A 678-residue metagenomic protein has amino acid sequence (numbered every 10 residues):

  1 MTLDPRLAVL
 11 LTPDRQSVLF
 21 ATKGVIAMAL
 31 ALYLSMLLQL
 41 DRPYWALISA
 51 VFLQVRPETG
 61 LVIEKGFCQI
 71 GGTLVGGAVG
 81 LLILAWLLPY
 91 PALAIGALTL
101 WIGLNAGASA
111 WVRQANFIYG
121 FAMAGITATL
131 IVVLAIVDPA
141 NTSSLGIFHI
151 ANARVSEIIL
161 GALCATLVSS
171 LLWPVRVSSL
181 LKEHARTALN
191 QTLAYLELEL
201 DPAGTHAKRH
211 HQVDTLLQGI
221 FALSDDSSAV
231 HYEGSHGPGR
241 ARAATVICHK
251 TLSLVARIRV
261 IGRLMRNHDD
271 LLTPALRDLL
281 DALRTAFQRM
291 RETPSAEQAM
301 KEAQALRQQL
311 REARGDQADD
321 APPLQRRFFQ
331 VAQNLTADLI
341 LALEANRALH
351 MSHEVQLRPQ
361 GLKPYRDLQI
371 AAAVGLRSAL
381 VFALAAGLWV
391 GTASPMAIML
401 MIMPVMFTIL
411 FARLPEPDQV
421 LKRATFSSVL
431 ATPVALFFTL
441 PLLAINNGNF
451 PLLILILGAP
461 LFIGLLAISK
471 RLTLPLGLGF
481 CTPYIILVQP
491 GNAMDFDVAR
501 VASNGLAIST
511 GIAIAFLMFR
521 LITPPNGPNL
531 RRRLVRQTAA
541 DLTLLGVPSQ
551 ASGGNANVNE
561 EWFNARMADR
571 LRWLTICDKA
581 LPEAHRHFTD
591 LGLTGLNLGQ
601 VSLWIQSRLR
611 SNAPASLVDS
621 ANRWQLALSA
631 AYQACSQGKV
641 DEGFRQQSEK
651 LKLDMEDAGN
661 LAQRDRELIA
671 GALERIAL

Functional and structural regions predicted by a protein language model:
M1-Y232, H236-G239, L341-E344, A348-S352 (+1 more regions): A transmembrane helix-and-boundary motif of multi-pass membrane transporters/channels
H184, A188-E199, A203, A244-R358 (+2 more regions): Soluble C-terminal extramembrane regulatory/interaction domains of multi-pass membrane proteins
R263, P548-N622, A630-Q633: C-terminal accessory regions
